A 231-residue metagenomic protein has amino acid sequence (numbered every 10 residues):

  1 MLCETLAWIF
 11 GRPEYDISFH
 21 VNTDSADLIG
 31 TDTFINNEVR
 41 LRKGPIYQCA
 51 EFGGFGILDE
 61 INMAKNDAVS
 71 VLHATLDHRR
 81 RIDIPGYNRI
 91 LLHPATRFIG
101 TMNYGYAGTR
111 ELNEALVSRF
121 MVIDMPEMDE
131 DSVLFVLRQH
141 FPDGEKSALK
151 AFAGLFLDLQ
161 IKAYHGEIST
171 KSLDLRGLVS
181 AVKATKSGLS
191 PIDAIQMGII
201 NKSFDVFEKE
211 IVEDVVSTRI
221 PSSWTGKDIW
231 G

Functional and structural regions predicted by a protein language model:
M1-D158, S190, T218-S222, G231: AAA+ P-loop NTPase catalytic core and its hallmark functional loops
D129-E130, R138-G231: Alpha-helical lid/collar subdomain of P-loop NTPases
